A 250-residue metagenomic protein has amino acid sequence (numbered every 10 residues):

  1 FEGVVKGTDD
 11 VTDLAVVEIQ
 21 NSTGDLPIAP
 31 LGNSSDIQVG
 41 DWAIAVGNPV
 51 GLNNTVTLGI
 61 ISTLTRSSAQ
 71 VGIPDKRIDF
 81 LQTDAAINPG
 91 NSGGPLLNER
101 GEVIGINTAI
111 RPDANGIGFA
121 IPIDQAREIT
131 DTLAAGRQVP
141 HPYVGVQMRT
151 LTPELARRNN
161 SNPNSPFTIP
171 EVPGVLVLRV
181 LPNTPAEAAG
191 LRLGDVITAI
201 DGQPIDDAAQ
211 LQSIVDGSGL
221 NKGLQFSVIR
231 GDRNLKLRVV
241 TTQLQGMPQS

Functional and structural regions predicted by a protein language model:
F1-L14, I19-D25: Catalytic-histidine neighborhood of serine endopeptidases, predominantly the chymotrypsin-like S1/PA family
E2-V4, E18-Q20, Q38, N98-R100 (+2 more regions): C-terminal recognition in membrane/secretory proteostasis and scaffolding
V4-K6, T23-L52, I121, I129-A135 (+1 more regions): Active-site substrate-binding loop(s) of clan PA
T8-T12, L64-Q70, L151-L155, L244: Short, conserved beta-turn/loop elements at beta-strand boundaries and strand-helix junctions
P27-G32, L81-N88: Short pre-catalytic strand/loop immediately N-terminal to key active-site residues, enriched for Gly-Thr
A29, G59, G94-P95: A residue-level detector for well-ordered beta-strand positions
A45-D75, L155: Chymotrypsin/trypsin-fold serine protease catalytic domain
A86-I106: Catalytic nucleophile loop of clan PA
